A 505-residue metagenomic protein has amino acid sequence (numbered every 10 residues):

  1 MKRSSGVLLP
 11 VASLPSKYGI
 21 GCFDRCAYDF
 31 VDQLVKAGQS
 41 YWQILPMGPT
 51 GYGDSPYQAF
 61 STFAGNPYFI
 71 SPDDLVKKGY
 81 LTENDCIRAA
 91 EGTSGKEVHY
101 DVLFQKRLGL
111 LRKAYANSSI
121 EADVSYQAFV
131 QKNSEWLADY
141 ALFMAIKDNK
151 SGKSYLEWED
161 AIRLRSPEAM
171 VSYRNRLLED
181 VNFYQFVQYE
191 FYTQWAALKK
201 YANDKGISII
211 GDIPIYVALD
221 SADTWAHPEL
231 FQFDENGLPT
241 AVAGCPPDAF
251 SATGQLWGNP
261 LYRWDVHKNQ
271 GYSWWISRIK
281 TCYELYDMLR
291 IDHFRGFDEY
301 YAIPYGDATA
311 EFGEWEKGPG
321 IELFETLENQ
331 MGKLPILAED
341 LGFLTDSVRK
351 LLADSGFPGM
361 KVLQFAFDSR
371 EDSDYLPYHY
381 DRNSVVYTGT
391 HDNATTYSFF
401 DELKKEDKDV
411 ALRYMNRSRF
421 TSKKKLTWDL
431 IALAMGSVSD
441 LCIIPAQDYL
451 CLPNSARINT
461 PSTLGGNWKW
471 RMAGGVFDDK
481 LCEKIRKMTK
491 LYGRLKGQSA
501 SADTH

Functional and structural regions predicted by a protein language model:
M1-G38: Mature N-terminal, pre-catalytic/accessory segment of carbohydrate-active enzymes
P10, S16, D54-Q188, Y192 (+4 more regions): Alpha-amylase-like alpha-glycosidases and glucanotransferases acting on alpha-linked glucans and related
R25-D32, T193-Y201, W275-S277, L426-L430: Short alpha-helical segments and helix-capping/turn motifs at coil-helix boundaries
R25-T50, E284-Y286: Catalytic domains of carbohydrate-active enzymes, especially glycoside hydrolases
V35, W195-N203, E328, L352-A353: Surface-exposed amphipathic alpha-helices with a cationic face
L45, S208-I210, P214, M288 (+1 more regions): Outer-envelope exported proteins of Gram-negative bacteria
Y184, Y189-V217: Conserved, well-ordered alpha-helix/loop/beta-strand core segments that scaffold catalytic motifs
C451-H505: In a subset of proteins, long, contiguous C-terminal domains/tails are tracked
